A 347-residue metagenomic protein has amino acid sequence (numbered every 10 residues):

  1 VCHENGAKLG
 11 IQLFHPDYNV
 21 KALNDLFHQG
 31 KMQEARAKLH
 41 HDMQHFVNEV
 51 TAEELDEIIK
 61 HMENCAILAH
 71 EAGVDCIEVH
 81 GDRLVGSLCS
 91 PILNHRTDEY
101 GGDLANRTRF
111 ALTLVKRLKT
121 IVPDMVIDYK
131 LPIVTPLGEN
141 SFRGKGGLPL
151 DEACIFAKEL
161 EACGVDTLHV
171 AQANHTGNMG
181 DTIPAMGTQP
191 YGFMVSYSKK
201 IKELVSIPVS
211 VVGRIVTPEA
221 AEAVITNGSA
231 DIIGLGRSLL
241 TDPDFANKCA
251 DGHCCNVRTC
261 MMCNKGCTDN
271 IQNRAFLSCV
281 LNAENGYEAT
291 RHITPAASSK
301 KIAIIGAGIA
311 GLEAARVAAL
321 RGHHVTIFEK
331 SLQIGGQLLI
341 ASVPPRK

Functional and structural regions predicted by a protein language model:
V1-I305, I309-V325, Q333: Flavin-dependent oxidoreductase catalytic cores
H324-K347: Rossmann-like dinucleotide-binding cores of NAD(P)H-dependent redox enzymes
